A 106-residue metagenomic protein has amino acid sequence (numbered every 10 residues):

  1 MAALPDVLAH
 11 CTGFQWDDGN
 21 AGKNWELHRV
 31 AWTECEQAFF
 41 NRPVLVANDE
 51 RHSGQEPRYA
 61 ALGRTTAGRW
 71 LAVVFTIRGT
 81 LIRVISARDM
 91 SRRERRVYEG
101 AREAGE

Functional and structural regions predicted by a protein language model:
M1-E106: Ribonuclease/tRNase effector modules and their secretory precursors
